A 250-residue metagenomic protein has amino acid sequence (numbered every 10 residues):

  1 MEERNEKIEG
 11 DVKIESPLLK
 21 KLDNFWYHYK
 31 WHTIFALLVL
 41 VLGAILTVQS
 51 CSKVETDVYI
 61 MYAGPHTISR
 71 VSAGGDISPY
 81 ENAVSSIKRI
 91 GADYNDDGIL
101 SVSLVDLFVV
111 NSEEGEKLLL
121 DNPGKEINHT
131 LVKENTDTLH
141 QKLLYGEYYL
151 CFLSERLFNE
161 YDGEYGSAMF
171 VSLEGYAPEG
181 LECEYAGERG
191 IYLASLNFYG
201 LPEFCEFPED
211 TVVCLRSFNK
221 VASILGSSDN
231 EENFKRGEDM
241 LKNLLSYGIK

Functional and structural regions predicted by a protein language model:
M1-R4: N-terminal targeting leaders characterized by basic, low-complexity, disordered sequences that direct proteins
I8-K20: Short, membrane-interfacial amphipathic segments enriched in basic
Y29-S50: Hydrophobic membrane-insertion alpha-helices, especially the h-region of bacterial N-terminal signal peptides
D57-H66, V102-L104: Short, well-ordered beta-strand elements
V58, I99, Y145-Y149: Loop/turn elements at helix/coil->beta-strand transitions in domains of secreted/extracellular proteins
S72-P79, G91-K125, H129: Acidic, glycine-anchored loop motifs typical of Ca2+
L119, N128-G190: Extracytoplasmic "Venus flytrap"/periplasmic binding protein-like
S195-K250: Bilobed periplasmic-binding protein/Venus flytrap-like ligand-binding cleft at the lobe interface of extracytoplasmic
